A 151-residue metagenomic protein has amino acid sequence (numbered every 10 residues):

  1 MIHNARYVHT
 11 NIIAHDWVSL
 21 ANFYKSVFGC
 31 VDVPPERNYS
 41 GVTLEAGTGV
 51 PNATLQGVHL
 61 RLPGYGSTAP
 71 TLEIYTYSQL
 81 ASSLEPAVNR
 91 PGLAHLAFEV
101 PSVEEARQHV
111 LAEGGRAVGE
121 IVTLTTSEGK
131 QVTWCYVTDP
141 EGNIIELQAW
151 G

Functional and structural regions predicted by a protein language model:
M1-H3, I12, P35, L72 (+1 more regions): Vicinal oxygen chelate
H3-T10, L20: N-terminal leader/capping segments at the start of a protein or of a new domain
N4, N52-T54, N89-R90: Short, low-complexity disordered segments enriched in Ser/Pro/Gly and basic
Y7, P91-H95: Eukaryotic phosphotyrosine signaling hubs
I13-T68, A112, E128: Core segments of cupin and vicinal oxygen chelate
H15-D16, P63-Y65, S78-L80, P101-V103 (+1 more regions): Short loop segments at secondary-structure junctions
R37-S40, Q79, V122: Residues that form or immediately flank small-molecule/cofactor binding pockets and catalytic motifs
Y65-T68, L72-T76, A81, P86: Helix-adjacent hinge/juxtasegments
